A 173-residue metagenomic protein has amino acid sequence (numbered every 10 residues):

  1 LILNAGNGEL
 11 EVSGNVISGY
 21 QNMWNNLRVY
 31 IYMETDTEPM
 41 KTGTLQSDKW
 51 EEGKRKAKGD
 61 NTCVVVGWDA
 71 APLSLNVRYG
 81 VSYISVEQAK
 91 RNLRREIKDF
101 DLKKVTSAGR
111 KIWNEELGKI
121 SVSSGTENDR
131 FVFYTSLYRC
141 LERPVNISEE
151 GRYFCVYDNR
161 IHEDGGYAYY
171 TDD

Functional and structural regions predicted by a protein language model:
L1-D173: Beta-sandwich/jelly-roll carbohydrate-recognition scaffolds of carbohydrate-active enzymes
